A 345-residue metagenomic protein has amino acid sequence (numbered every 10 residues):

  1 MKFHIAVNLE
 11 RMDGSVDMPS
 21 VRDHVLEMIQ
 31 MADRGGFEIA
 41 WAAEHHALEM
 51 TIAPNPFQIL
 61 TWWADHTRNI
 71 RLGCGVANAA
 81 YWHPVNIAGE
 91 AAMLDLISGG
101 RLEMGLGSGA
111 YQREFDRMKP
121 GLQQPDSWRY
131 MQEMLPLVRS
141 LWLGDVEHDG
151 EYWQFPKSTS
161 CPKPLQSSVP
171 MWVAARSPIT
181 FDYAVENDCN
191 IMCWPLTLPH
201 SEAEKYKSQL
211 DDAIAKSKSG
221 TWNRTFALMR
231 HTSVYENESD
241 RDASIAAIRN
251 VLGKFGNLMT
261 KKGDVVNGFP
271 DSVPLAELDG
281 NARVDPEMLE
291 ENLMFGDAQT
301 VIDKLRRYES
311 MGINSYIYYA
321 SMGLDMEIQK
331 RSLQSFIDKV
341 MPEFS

Functional and structural regions predicted by a protein language model:
M1-R71, V169: N-terminal beta1-alpha1-beta2 module of alpha/beta enzyme domains
F3-V7, A40-A42, L72-C74, L102-L106 (+4 more regions): Hydrophobic faces of well-ordered beta-strands that scaffold small-molecule active sites in alpha/beta enzyme cores
V7-R22, A77-V85, L165-A175, T232-Y235 (+1 more regions): Active-site mouth loops of central-metabolism enzymes
A32, G36, E44, W63 (+9 more regions): Conserved, mostly hydrophobic/aromatic
I39-W63, N78, P195-H200, Y319-S332: Glycine-rich, proline-tolerant flexible connector loops at the mouths of alpha/beta enzymes
M50-C74, Y130-M134, L333-S345: Alpha-helix-loop-beta-strand connector modules within alpha/beta enzyme cores
H83-C189, S201-E204, S208-Q209, K216: Internal, glycine-rich beta/alpha segment that forms the wall or movable "lid" of small-molecule/cofactor binding
Q124-S160, S201-I313: An alpha-helical appendage that flanks or caps ligand/catalytic pockets
